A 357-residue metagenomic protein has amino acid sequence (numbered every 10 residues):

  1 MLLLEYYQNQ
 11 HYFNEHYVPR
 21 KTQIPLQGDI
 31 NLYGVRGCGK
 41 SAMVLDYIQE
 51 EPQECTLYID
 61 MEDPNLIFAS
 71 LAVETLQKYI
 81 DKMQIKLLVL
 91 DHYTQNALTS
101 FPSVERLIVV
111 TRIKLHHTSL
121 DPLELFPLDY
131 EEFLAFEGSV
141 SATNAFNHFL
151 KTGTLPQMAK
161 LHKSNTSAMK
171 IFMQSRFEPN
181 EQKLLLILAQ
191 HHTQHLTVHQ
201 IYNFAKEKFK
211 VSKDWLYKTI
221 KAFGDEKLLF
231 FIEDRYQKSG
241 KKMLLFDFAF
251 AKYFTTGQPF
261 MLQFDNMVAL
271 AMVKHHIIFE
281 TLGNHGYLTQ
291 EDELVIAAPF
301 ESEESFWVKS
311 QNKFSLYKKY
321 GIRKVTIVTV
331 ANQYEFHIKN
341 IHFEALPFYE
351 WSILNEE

Functional and structural regions predicted by a protein language model:
M1-I24: N-terminal pre-Walker A segment at the start of P-loop NTPase domains
L2, V35-G37, R235, L244-E357: A cross-kingdom feature that marks ATP-driven nucleic-acid transaction machinery
L26-L45: Walker A/P-loop nucleotide-binding motif
E51-N65: Conserved catalytic segments around the Walker B and adjacent sensor/switch elements of P-loop NTPase domains
I67-V110: Conserved nucleotide-sensing/catalytic segment adjacent to the nucleotide-binding pocket in NTP-handling enzymes
H92-N96, V109-H116, N284-G286, V328-E335: Short, polar loop motifs at secondary-structure junctions
A97-R106, V110-H148: Replace "adjacent to P-loop NTPase cores in ATP/GTP-dependent enzymes" with "adjacent to NTP-binding cores
E132-K252: Interdomain hinge/linker elements that couple catalytic modules in large macromolecular machines
